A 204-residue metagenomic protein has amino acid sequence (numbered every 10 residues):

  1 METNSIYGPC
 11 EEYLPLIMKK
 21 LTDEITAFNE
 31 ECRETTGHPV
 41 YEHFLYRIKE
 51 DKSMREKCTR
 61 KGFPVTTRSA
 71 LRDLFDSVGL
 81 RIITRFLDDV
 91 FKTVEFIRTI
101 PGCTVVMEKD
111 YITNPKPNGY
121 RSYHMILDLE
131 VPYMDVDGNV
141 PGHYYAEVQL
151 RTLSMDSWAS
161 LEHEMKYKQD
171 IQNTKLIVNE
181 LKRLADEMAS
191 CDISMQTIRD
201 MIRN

Functional and structural regions predicted by a protein language model:
M1-F75, A189-D192, M201-N204: Charge-rich, low-complexity segments
L71, V78, T84-T197: Long beta-strand-rich cores associated with HINT superfamily self-processing modules
